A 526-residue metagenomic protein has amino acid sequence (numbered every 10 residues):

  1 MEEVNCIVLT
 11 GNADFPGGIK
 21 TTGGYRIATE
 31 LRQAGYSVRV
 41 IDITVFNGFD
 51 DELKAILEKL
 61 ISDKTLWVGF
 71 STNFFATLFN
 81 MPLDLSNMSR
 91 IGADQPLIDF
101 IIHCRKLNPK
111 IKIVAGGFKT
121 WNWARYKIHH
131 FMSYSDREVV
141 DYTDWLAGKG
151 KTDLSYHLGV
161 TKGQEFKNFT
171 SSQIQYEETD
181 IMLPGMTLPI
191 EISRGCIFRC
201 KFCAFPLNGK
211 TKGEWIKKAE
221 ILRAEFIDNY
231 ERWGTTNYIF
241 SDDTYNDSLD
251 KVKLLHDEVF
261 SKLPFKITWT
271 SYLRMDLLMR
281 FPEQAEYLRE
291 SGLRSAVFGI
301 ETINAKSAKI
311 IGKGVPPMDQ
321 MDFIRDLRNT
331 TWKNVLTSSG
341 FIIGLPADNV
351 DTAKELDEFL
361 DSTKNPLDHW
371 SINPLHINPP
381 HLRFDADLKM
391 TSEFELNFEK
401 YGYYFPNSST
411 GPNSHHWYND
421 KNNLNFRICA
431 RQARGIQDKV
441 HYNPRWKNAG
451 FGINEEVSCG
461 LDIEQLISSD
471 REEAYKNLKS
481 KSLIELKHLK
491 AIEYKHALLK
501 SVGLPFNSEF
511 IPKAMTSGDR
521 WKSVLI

Functional and structural regions predicted by a protein language model:
M1-L9, S37, K54-L66, H103 (+2 more regions): Radical SAM enzyme core and accessory elements
E2-E225, R232-W233: Acidic, low-complexity intrinsically disordered segments
F15, F74-P82, T120-Y126, L249-D250 (+6 more regions): Flexible glycine/acidic-rich beta-alpha junction loops that bind and position SAM and/or redox cofactors in anaerobic
I19, S172-L336, I343, E358: Radical SAM [4Fe-4S] cluster-binding motif and immediate context
Y36, R105-K110, F260-K266, T331-K333 (+1 more regions): Short helix-capping segments at alpha-helix termini
D51-L57, S86-H103, V252-D257, M318-F323 (+2 more regions): Well-ordered, non-membrane alpha-helical segments in soluble/globular domains
Y126-G148, A285-S295, D357-I377: Structural recognition of alpha->loop->beta junctions
